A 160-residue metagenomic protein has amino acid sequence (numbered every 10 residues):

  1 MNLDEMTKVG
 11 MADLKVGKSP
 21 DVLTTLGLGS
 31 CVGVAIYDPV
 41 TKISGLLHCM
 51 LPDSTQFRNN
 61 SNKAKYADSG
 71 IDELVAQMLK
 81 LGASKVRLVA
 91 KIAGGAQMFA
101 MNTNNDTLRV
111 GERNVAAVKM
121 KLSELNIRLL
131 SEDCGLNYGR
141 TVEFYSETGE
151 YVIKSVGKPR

Functional and structural regions predicted by a protein language model:
M1, E5-T24, V40: Phosphate-centric recognition/catalysis
V9, K18, T24, L46 (+2 more regions): General beta-strand structural signal in soluble alpha/beta enzymes
G10, L28-S30, Y138: Short, basic and Ser/Thr-rich N-terminal targeting/leader segments
T24-L81: Conserved mixed alpha/beta catalytic, RNA-binding, or beta-rich assembly cores of soluble enzyme, regulatory
M50-T55, G94-M98, G135-N137: Acidic, glycine-rich active-site loops and adjacent beta-strand->loop/helix elements that engage anionic groups
V86-G94: Short glycine-rich phosphate-binding loop at a beta-alpha junction
Q97-G111: Phosphate/ribose-phosphate-bearing ligand recognition and processing surfaces, centered on ADP-ribose/NAD(+/P+) systems
T107-R160: Divalent-metal-activated hydrolytic enzyme cores
